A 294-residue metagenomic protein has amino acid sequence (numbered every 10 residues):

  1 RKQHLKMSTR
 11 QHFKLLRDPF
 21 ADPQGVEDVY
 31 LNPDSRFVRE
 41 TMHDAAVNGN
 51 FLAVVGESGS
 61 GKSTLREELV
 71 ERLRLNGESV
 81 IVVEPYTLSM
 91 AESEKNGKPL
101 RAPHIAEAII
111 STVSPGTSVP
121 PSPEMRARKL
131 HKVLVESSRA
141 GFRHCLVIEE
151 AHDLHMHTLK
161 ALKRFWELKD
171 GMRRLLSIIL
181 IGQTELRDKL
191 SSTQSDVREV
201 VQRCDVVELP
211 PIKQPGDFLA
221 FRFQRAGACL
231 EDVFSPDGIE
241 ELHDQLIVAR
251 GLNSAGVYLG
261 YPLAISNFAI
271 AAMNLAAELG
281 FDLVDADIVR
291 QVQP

Functional and structural regions predicted by a protein language model:
R1-G49: A short, basic N-terminal segment
K2-T9, E40, V119, E199 (+1 more regions): C-terminal alpha-helical "lid" subdomain
Q11, K98-A161, K169-R174, P215 (+2 more regions): Mid-core helix/loop region of P-loop NTP-binding domains shared across ATPases and GTPases
D44-V47, L73-G77, E136-A140, D153-M156 (+3 more regions): Conserved catalytic network of the ASCE P-loop NTPase/AAA+ motor domain
N48-E68: Walker A/P-loop nucleotide-binding motif
S63-L75, V82: Walker A/P-loop
L75-E94: Conserved catalytic segments around the Walker B and adjacent sensor/switch elements of P-loop NTPase domains
M90-S93, F142-H144, A161-Q245: The catalytic "switch" region of P-loop NTPases
